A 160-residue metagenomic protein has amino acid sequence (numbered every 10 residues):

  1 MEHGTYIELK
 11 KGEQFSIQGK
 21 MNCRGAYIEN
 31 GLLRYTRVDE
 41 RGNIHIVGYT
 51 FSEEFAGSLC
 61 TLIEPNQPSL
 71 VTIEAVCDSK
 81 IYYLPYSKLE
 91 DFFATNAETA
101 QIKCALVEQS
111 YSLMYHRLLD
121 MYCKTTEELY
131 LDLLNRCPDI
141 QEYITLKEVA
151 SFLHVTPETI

Functional and structural regions predicted by a protein language model:
M1-N30: Regulatory nucleotide-sensing modules
T5, Q14, L32-R37, F55 (+1 more regions): Short beta-strand segments in beta-sandwich/barrel cores
F15, L70-V71, E90-T95, M114-M121 (+1 more regions): Short helix-to-loop capping/linker segments positioned immediately adjacent to catalytic or ligand/cofactor-binding
N30, S52, D78, Y86 (+3 more regions): ATP/adenylate-binding site constellation spanning eukaryotic-like Ser/Thr protein kinases, ABC-transporter
D39-I46: Hydrophobic/aromatic-rich structural module bridging two neighboring secondary-structure elements via a short loop
I46-C104: Cyclic-nucleotide recognition modules
C104-C137: Strongly charged, low-complexity linkers/loops
K124-I160: Phosphate-/nucleic-acid-contacting segments
